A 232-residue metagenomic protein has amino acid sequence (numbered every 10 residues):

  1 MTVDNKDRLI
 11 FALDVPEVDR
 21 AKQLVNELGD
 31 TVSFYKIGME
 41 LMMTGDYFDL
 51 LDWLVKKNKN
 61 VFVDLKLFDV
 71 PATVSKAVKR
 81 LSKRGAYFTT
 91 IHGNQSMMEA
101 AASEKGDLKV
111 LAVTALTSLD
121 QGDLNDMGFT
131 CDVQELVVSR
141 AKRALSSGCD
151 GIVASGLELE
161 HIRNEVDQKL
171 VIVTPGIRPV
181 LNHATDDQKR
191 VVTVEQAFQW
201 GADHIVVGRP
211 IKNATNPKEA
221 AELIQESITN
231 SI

Functional and structural regions predicted by a protein language model:
M1-E27, T31: N-terminal glycine-rich anion-binding loop in soluble enzyme alpha/beta folds
V3-D7, D69, T73-E160, E165-K169 (+2 more regions): Conserved anion-binding
F11, Y35, K66, T89 (+5 more regions): Conserved, mostly hydrophobic/aromatic
L28, S82, L145, F198-Q199: Non-catalytic positions within long, well-ordered alpha-helices that form the structural scaffold/packing of enzyme
F34-F88: Metabolite-binding pocket within alpha/beta catalytic cores that recognizes anionic/polar moieties
F48-D52, S75-K76, Q134-V138, D187-E195: Charged helix-capping and loop-helix junction motifs
R84-M97, P179, R190-A220: Glycine-rich phosphate-binding active-site loops on the catalytic face of alpha/beta enzymes
E99-E104, I211-I232: C-terminal helical cap(s) of enzyme catalytic domains, especially alpha/beta-barrels
